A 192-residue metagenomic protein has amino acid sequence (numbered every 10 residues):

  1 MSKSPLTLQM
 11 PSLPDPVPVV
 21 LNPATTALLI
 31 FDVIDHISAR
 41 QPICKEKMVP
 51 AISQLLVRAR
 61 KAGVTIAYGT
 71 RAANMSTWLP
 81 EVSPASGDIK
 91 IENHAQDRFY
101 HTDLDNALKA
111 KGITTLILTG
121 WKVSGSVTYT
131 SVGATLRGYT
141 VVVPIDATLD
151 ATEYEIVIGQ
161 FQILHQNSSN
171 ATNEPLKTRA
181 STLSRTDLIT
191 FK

Functional and structural regions predicted by a protein language model:
S2-A27, Q54, K61, A73-K192: Active-site-adjacent betaalpha module
A24, Q41-A59, G63-A72: A short alpha/beta connector and helix-capping loop motif
L29-F31: Short hydrophobic beta-strand that contains or immediately precedes a catalytic carboxylate
V33, Y68-R71, I145: A cross-domain feature marking catalytic cores of carbohydrate-active enzymes and several ubiquitous metabolic/repair
I34-R40: Short acidic, Gly/Ser-rich segments with clustered Asp/Glu that frequently serve as metal-coordination loops in enzyme
